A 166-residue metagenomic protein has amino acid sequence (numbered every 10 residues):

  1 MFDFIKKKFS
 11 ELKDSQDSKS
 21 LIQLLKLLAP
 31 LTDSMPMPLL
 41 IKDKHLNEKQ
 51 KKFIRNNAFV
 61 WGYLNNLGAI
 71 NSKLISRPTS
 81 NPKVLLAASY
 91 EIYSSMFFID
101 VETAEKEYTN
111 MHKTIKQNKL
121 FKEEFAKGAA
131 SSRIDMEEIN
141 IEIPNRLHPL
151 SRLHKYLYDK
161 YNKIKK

Functional and structural regions predicted by a protein language model:
M1-K7, E11, D159-K166: Short acidic DE-rich linear segments
K6-Q50: Short terminal alpha-helical segments
S18-L25, K52, N56-V60, L64 (+2 more regions): Short runs of predominantly hydrophobic/aromatic residues within well-ordered alpha helices that form helix-helix
L25, A29-T32, L64, S89 (+2 more regions): Hydrophobic alpha-helical core bundles mediating ligand binding, dimerization, or RNAP-core interactions
S34-S76: N-terminal interaction modules that seed assembly of large macromolecular complexes
N71, I75, F97-E107: Membrane-helix exit/interface motif
S80-F97, E102: Mature extracellular/secreted ectodomains of secretory-pathway proteins
T103-K166: Low-complexity intrinsically disordered segments
